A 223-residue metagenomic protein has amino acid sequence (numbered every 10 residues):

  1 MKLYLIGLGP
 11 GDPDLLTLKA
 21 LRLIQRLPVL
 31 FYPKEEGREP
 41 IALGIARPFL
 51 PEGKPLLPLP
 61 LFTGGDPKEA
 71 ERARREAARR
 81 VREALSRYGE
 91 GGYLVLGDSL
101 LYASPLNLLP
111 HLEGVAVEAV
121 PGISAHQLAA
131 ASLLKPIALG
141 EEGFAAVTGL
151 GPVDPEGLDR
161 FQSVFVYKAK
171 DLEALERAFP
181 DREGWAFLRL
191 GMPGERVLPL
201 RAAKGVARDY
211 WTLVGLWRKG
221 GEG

Functional and structural regions predicted by a protein language model:
M1-L61, E156, G184, L198 (+1 more regions): Glycine-rich, flexible N-terminal cofactor/catalytic loop recognition
L3-L5, S86-G89, P155-G223: A contiguous loop/helix-start segment that scaffolds small-molecule binding in enzyme catalytic cores
L5-G7, P60, L94-G97, V147 (+2 more regions): Short beta-strand segments
P10-P13, E36, G64, L96-L100 (+2 more regions): Short glycine-rich anion-binding loops that position phosphate/pyrophosphate groups of nucleotides and phosphorylated
G11, A70-E83: Glycine-rich, highly charged phosphate/nucleotide-binding loops
Y32-P33, P58, Y93-V95, E118-G122 (+3 more regions): General beta-strand structural signal in soluble alpha/beta enzymes
E36-G44, D66, D171-L175, P193-E195: Short, charged/polar "capping" segments at the starts of alpha-helices and the immediately preceding loops
G97-R160, G205, R218-K219: Class I SAM-dependent methyltransferase SAM-binding "motif I" and its flanking Rossmann-like core
